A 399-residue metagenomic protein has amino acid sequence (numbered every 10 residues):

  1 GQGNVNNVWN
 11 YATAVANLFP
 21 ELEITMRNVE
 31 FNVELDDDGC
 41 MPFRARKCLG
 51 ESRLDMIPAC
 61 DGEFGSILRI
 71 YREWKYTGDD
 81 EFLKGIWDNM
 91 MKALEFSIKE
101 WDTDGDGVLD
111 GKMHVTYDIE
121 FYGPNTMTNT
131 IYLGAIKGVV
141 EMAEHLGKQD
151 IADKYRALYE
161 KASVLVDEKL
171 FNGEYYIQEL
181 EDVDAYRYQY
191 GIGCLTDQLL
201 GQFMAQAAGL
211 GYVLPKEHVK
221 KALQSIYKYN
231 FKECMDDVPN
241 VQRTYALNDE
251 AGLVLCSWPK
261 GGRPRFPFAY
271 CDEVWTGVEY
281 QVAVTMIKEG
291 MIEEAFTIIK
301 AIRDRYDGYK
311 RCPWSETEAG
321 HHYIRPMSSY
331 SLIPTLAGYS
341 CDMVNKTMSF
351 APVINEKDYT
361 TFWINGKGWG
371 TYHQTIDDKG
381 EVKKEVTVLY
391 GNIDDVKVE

Functional and structural regions predicted by a protein language model:
G1, P20-I57, K99-P124, D167-W275 (+1 more regions): Extended glycan-interaction surfaces of carbohydrate-active proteins
G1-V166, A207: Substrate-binding cleft of carbohydrate-active enzyme catalytic domains
N7-Y11, A16, G62, N125-I131 (+6 more regions): An alpha-helical repeat/solenoid feature that recognizes helix-turn-helix modules
T25, G85, L214-K216, D394-K397: Short helix/loop capping segments that flank catalytic or ligand/cofactor-binding pockets
D88-K92, A222-S225, K300-D304: Amphipathic alpha-helical scaffolding segments
H145-G193, G201, Q206, L210 (+1 more regions): Repeat-solenoid scaffold signature
A246-A251, F268, D272-E273, E279-E399: Non-catalytic C-terminal accessory modules of carbohydrate-active enzymes
